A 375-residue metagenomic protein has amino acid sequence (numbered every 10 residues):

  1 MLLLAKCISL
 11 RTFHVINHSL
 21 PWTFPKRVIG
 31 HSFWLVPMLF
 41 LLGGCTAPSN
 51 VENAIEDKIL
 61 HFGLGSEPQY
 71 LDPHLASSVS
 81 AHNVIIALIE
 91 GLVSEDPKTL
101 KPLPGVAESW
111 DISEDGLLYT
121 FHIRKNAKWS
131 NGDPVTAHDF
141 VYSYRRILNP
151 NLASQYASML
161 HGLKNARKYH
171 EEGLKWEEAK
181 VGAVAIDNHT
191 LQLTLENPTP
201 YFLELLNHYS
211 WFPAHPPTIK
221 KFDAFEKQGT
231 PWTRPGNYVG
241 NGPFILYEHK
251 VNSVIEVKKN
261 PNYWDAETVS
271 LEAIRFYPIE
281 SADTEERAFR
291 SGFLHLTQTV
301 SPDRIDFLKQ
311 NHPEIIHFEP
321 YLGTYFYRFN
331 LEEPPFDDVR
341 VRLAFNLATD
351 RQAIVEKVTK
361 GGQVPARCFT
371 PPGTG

Functional and structural regions predicted by a protein language model:
S32-G43: Bacterial N-terminal signal peptides
T46-P48: Bacterial signal peptide processing site
D57-S66, L118-T120, F140-S143, L191-Q192 (+3 more regions): Short, well-ordered beta-strand elements
G63-E114, N237-N241: N-terminal lobe/hinge region of extracytoplasmic solute-binding protein
E108-M159, Q192, E285-A288, P335-D337: Aromatic- and charge-enriched surface segment that lines or borders ligand/interaction sites
F140, H189-L191, R290-T299: Alpha-to-beta junction loops
A157, T268, L296-G375: Local pocket/hinge segments that shape ligand/substrate recognition
A166, E178, N188-H189, L195-V269 (+2 more regions): Gly/Pro-rich hinge or "lid" segments in bacterial periplasmic/extracellular proteins
